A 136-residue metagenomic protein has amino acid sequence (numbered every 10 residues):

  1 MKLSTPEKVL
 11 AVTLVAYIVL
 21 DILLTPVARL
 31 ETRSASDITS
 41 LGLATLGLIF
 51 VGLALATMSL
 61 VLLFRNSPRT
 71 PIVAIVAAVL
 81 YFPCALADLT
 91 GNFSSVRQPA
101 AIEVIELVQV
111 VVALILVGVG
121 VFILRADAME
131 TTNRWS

Functional and structural regions predicted by a protein language model:
M1-L23, F64-R65, V119-S136: Cytosolic juxtamembrane helix and N-cap/initiation of the first transmembrane helix
L3-L10, I38-T45, L63-T70, S95-I105: Membrane-interface helix-boundary signature
V9-A54, C84: Hydrophobic transmembrane helix segments
V19, V76-V79, V111: Hydrophobic residues within alpha-helical transmembrane segments of multi-pass solute transporters/permease subunits
L41-A56, D88, I102-A113: Alpha-helical transmembrane segments of polytopic membrane proteins
T57-F82: Loop-to-transmembrane helix junctions at the membrane interface
A78-A101: C-terminal halves and exits of single transmembrane alpha-helices
R97-A128: Alpha-helical membrane-associated segments of multi-pass integral membrane proteins
